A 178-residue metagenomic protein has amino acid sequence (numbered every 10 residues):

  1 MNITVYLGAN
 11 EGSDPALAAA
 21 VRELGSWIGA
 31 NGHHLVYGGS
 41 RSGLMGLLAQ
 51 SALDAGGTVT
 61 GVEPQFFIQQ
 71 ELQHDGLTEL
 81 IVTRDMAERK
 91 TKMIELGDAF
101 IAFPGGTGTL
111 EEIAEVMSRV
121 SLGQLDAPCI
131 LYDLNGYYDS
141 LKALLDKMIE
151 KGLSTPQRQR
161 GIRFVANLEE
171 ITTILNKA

Functional and structural regions predicted by a protein language model:
M1-L96, L134-A178: A cross-family phosphate/adenosyl-ligand binding-site feature
L53, V120-A127, L153-S154: Arginine/glycine-rich "motif VI" loop of SF2 helicases in the C-terminal RecA-like domain
K90-L122, I130: Active-site/ligand-binding-proximal alpha/beta "capping" segment
A127-N135: Short loop-to-beta-strand entry elements in the cores of soluble alpha/beta enzymes
